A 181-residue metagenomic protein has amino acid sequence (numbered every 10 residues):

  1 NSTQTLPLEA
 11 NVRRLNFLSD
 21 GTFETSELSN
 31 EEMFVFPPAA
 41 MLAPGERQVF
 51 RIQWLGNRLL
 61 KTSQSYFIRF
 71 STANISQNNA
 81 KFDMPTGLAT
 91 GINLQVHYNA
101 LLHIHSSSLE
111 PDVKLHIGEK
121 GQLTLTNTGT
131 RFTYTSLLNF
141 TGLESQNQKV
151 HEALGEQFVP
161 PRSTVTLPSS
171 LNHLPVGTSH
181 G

Functional and structural regions predicted by a protein language model:
N1, Q53, Q122-G129: Short edge beta-strand/loop segments characteristic of extracellular beta-sandwich folds
S2-E27, S71, T130-Q146: Short acidic, flexible loop segments centered on an aromatic residue
T5-E9, E27, P37, L59 (+1 more regions): Long alpha-helical, hydrophobic tracts
L6-L8, P38, E46-F50, Q64-Y66 (+2 more regions): Envelope-exposed proteins and targeting segments
P7, Q122-T124, Y134, T166: General beta-strand recognition
R13, L55-E110, L174-G181: Terminal connector regions
T22-R58, Q146-V176: Intrinsically disordered, low-complexity Pro/Gly/Ser/Thr-rich segments with frequent PxxP/GP/PP motifs and embedded
P111-T124: Surface beta-strand/loop "capping" patches
